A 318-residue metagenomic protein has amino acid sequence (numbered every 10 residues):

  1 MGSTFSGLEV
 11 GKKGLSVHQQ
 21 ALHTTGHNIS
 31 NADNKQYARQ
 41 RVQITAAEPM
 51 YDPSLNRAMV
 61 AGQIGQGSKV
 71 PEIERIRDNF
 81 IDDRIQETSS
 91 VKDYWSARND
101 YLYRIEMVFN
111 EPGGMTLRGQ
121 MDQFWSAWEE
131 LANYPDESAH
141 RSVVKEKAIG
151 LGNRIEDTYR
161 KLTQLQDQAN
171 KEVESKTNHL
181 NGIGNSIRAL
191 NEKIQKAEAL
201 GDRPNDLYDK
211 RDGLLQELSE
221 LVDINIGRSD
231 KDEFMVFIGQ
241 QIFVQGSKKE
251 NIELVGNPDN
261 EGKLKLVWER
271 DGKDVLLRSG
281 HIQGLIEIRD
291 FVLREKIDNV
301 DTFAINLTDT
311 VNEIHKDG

Functional and structural regions predicted by a protein language model:
G2-F5, E9-K12, Q19-A97, Y101 (+2 more regions): Phosphate-proximal small/polar/acidic motifs at interfaces that engage nucleotide phosphates, polyphosphates
T4-G7, G11-G14, E87, Y94 (+8 more regions): Surface positions of alpha-helical coiled-coils, especially the charged/polar e/g heptad sites that form inter-helical
G7, G14-V17, A21, A97 (+9 more regions): Alpha-helical initiation/capping and key positions within long helical/coiled-coil segments
D93-E156: Hydrophobic alpha-helical hairpins/lids featuring a short glycine-rich hinge
Y103, D122, K145-E156, N181 (+5 more regions): Generic structural signal for well-ordered, non-transmembrane alpha-helical segments in soluble/cytosolic regions
P112, W128-S138, L162-L165, A169 (+1 more regions): Secondary-structure edge/capping motif, primarily at the C-terminal ends of alpha-helices and the immediately following
L131, D136, N153-Q164, S219-I226: Amphipathic alpha-helical coiled-coil segments
A148-I194, Q283: Long, non-coiled-coil amphipathic alpha-helical linker/lever segments that couple catalytic cores to other domains
